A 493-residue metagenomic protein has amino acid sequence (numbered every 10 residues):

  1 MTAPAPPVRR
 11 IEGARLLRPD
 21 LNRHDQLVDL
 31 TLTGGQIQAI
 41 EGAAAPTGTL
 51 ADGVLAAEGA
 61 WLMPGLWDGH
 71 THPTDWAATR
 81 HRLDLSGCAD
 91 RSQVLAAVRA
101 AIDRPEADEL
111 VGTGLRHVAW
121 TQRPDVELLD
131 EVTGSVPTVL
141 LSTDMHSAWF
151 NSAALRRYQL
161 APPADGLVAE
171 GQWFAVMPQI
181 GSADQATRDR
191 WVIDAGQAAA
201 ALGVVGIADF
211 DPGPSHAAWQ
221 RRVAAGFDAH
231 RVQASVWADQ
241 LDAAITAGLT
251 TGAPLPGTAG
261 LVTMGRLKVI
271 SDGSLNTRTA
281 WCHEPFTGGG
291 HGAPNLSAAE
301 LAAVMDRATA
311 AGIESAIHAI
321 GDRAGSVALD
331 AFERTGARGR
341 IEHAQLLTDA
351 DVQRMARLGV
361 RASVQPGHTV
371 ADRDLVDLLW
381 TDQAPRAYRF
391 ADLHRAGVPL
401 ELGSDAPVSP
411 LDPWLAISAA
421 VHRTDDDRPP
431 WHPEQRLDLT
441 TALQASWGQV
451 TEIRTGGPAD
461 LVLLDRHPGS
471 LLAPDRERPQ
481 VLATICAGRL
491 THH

Functional and structural regions predicted by a protein language model:
P4-G13, L17-T246, N276-R307, A311-A324 (+4 more regions): Divalent metal-binding segments
T31, V269, T484: Short aromatic-centered micro-motifs
H72, L261-T279, V360-T369: Non-cysteine beta-strand/loop elements that form the S-adenosyl-L-methionine
R157, A225-F227, L249-G252, E333-T335 (+3 more regions): Short, hinge-like loop/turn segments at secondary-structure boundaries
R190, M305-A316, I320-G339, H343-A344 (+3 more regions): His/Asp/Glu-enriched, well-ordered alpha-helical/loop segment that forms or immediately abuts the divalent-metal
R221, A225-L261, G265, L347-Q353 (+2 more regions): Extended hydrophobic/aromatic segments used for targeting, binding, or gating
P468-D475: Short, Lys/Arg- and Gly-enriched loop/turn segments at beta-strand edges
